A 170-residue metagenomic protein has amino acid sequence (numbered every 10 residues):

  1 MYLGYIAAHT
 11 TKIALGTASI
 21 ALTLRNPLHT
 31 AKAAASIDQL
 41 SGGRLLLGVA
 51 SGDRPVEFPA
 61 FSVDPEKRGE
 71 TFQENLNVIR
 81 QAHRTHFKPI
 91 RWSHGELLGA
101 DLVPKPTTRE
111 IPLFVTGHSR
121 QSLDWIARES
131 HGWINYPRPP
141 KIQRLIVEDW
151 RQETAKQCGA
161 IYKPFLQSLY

Functional and structural regions predicted by a protein language model:
M1-Y170: Active-site-adjacent structural elements that line small-molecule/cofactor binding pockets in enzymes
